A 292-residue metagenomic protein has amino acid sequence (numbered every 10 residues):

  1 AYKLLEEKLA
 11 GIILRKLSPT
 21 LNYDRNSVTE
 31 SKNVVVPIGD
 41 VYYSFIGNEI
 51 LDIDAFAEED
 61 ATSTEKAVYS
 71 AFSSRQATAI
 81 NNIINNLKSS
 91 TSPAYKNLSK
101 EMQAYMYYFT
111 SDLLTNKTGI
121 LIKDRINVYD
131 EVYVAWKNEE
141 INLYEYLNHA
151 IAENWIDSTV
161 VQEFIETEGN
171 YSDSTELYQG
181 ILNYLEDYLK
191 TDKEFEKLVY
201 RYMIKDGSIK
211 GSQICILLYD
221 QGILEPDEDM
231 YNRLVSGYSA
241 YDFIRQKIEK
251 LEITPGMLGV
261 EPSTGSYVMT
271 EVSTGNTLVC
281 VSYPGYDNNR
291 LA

Functional and structural regions predicted by a protein language model:
A1-A292: Periplasmic/cell-envelope proteins involved in peptidoglycan metabolism and beta-lactam response
